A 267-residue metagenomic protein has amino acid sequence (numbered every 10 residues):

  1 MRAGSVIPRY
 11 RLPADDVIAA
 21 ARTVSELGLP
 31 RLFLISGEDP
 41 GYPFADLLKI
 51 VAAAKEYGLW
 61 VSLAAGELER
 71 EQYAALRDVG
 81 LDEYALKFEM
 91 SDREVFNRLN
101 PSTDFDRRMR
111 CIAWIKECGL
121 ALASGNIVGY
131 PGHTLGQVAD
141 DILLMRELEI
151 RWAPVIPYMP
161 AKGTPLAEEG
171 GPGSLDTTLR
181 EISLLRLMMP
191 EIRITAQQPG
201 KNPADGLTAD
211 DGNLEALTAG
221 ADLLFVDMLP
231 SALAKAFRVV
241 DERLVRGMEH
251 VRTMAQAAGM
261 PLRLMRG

Functional and structural regions predicted by a protein language model:
R2-A20, V24-I112, A121-V128, R151-P154: Core AdoMet radical
L12, Y42-A65, T103-A123, E169-I194 (+1 more regions): Alpha-helix-loop-beta-strand connector modules within alpha/beta enzyme cores
L32, D39-G41, C111-Q137, V155-P172 (+1 more regions): Conserved strand-turn element in the central/C-terminal portion of the radical SAM core barrel that lines
L34, L86, I115, M145 (+2 more regions): Conserved, mostly hydrophobic/aromatic
F44-L47, A74-L76, F96-L99, L135-V138 (+2 more regions): Short secondary-structure transition/capping segments
E69-D78, P131-R146, N202-A219: Catalytic cores of alpha/beta
R146-L148, W152-G267: Auxiliary Fe-S-binding modules of radical SAM enzymes
